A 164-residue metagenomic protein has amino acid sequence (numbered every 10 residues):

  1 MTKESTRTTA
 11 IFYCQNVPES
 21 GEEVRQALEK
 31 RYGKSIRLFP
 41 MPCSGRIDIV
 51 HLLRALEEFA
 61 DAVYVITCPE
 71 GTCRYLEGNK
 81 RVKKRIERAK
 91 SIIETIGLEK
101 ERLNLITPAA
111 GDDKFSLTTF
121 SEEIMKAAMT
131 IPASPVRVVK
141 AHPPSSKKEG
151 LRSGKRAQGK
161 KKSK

Functional and structural regions predicted by a protein language model:
M1-K164: Iron-sulfur-associated redox domains of electron-transfer enzymes in respiratory and anaerobic energy metabolism
